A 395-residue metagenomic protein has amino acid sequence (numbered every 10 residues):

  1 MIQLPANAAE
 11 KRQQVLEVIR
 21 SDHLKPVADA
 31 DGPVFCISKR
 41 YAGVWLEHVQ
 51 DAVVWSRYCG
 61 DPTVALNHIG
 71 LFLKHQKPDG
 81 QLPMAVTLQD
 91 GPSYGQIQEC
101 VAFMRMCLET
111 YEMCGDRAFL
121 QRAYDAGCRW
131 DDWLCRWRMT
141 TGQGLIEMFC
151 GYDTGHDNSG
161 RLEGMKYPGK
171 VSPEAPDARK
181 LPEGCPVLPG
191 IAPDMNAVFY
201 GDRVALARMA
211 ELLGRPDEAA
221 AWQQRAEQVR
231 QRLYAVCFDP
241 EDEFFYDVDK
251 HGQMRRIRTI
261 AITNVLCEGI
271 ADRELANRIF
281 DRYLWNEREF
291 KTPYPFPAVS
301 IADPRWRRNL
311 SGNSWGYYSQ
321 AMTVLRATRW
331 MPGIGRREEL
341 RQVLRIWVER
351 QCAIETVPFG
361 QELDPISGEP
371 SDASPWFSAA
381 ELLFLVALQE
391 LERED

Functional and structural regions predicted by a protein language model:
I2-G43, N67-S93, T140-I191, Q231-S319 (+1 more regions): Extended glycan-interaction surfaces of carbohydrate-active proteins
L4-V18, D61-K74, D116-C135, D202 (+4 more regions): Extended, well-ordered alpha-helical scaffold segments
K39, H48-V54, A118-L120, D125-R129 (+2 more regions): Alpha-helical scaffold segments that form or flank carboxylate-/histidine-based iron centers
W45-H75, A261-D272, V324-R337, L344-W347: Alpha-helical support elements that line or immediately flank enzyme active sites and cofactor-binding pockets
V49, C100, M104-C107, N196 (+2 more regions): TPR repeat positional signature
V54-Y58, R105-E112, G201-L212, C267 (+2 more regions): Short glycine/serine- and small hydrophobic-enriched flexible loop segments
D79-R117: Aromatic/His-enriched, Gly/Pro-containing loop or helix-boundary segments that lie immediately adjacent to catalytic
Q96-E99, I191, M195: Hydrophobic alpha-helical segments of membrane proteins, primarily the transmembrane helices and their short helical
